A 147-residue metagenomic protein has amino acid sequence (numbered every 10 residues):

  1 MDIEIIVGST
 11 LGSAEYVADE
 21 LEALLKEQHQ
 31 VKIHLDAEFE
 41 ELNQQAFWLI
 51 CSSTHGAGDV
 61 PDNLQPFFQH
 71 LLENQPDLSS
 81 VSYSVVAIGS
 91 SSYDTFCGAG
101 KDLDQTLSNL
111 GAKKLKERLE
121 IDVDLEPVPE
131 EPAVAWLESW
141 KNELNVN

Functional and structural regions predicted by a protein language model:
E4, G12-Y16, L24, Q28 (+1 more regions): FMN-binding flavodoxin-like domain, especially the glycine-rich phosphate-binding loop
Q28-E40: A short, well-structured beta->alpha microelement
